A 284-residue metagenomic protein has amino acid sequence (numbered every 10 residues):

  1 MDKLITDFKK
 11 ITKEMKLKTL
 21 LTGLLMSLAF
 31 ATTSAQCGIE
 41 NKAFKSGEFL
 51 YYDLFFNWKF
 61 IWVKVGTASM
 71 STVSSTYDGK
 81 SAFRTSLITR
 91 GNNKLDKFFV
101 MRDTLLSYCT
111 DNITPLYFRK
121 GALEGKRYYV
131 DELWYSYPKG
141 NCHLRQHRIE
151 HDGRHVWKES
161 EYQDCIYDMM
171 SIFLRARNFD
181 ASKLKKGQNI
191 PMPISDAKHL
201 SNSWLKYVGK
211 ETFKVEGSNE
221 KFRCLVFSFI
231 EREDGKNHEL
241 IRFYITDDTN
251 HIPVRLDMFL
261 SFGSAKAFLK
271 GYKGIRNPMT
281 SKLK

Functional and structural regions predicted by a protein language model:
F8-L21: Bacterial N-terminal signal peptides that target proteins for export
T19-A29: Sec-dependent N-terminal signal peptides
M26, T32, S195-K198: N-terminal non-cleavable signal-anchor helices
A31-C37: Boundary at the C-terminal end of the N-terminal hydrophobic targeting segment
C37-Y137, F179-K284: Acidic, serine/threonine-rich low-complexity disordered tracts
Y129-D196: A charged, solvent-exposed segment within the mature domains of Sec-exported extracytoplasmic proteins
